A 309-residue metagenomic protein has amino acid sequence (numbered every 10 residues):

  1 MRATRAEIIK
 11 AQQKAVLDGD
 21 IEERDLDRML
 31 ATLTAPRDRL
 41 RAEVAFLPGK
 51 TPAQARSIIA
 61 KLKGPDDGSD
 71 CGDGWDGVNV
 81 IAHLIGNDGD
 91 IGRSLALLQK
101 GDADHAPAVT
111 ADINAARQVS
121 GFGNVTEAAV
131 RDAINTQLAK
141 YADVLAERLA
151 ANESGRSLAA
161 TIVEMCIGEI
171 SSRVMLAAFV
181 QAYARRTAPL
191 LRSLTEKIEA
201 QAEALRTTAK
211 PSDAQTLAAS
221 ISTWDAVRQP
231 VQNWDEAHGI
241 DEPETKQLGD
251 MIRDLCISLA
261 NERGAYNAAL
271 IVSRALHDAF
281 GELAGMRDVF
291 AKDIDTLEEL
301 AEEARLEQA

Functional and structural regions predicted by a protein language model:
M1-R2, R228: Short hydrophobic/aromatic-rich motifs at helix boundaries and adjacent loops
R2-L40, M251, L255: J-domain helical core
E22-D25, M29, G49-A309: Amphipathic alpha-helical protein-interaction segments
